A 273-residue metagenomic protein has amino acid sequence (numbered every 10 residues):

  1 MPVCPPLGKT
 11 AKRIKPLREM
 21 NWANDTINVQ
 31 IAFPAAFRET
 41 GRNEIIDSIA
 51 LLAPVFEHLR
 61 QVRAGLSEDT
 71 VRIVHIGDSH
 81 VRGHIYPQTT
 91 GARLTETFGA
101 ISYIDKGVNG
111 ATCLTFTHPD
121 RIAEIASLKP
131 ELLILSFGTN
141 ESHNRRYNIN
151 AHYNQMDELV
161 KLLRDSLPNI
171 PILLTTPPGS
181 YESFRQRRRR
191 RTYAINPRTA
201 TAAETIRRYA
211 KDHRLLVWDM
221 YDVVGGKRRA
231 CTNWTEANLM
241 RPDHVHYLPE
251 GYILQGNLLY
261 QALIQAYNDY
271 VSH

Functional and structural regions predicted by a protein language model:
M1-I76, V81-A100, L128-K129, N268-H273: N-terminal secretory targeting modules
C4, G83-I85, S142-Y147, E182-Q186 (+1 more regions): Extracytoplasmic/secreted cell-surface and envelope-processing proteins
D47-V62, L114-S127, N154-L162, A200-E204 (+1 more regions): Alpha-helical scaffolding within the catalytic cores of extracellular/periplasmic polymer-degrading hydrolases
A50, P54, I85, T89 (+7 more regions): Extracytoplasmic/secreted proteins, especially bacterial periplasmic and envelope-associated proteins
T70-E158, L162-I170: Conserved SGNH/GDSL esterase-like catalytic core that processes O-acyl groups on lipids and polysaccharides
S136, T175-T176: Alpha/beta-hydrolase-fold catalytic nucleophile elbow
I170-L173, L216: Proline-centered loop/turn at the N-terminus of a beta-strand
S180-H273: Catalytic His-Asp segment of secreted/periplasmic serine-dependent ester chemistry enzymes
